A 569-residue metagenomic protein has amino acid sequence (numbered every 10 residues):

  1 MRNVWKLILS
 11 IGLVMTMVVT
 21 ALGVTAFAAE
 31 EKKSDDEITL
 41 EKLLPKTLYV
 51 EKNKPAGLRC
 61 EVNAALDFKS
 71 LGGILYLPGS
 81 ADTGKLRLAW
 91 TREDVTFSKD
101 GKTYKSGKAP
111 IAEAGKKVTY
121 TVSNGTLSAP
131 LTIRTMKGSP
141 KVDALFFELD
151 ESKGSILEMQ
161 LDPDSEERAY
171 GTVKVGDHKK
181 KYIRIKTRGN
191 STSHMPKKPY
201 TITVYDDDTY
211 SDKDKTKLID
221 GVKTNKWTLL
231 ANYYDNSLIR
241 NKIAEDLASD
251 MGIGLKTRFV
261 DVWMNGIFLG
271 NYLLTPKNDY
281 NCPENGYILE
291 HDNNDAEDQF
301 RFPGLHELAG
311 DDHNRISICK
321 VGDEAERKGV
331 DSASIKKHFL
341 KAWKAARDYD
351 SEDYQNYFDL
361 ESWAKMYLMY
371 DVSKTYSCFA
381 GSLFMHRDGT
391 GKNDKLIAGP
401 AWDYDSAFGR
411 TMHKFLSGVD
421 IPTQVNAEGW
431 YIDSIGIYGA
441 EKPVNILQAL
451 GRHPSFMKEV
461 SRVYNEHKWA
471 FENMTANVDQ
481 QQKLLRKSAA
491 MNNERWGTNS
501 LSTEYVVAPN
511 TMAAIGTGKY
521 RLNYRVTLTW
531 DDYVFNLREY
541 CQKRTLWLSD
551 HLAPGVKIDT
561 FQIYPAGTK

Functional and structural regions predicted by a protein language model:
W5-T25: Sec-dependent N-terminal signal peptides of Gram-positive bacterial secreted proteins and lipoproteins
A26-P140: Beta-rich interaction/scaffold domains
L75-A81, R87-W90, N124-S237, I243: Conserved NTP-binding catalytic cores of kinases and kinase-like/nucleotidyltransferase enzymes across multiple kinase
H178-T187, S191-P199, W263-L269, T275 (+3 more regions): Carboxylate/His-rich catalytic cores and anion/metal-binding grooves
M195, K320-A380, R387-D388, N393-D405 (+1 more regions): Middle-to-C-terminal accessory/interaction subdomains
Y200-T203, N225-A231, L238, D261-W263 (+7 more regions): Structural recognition of the beta-strand scaffold that forms the well-ordered cores of secreted hydrolase catalytic
D208-T209, K217, T224, A231 (+4 more regions): Internal "kinase-insert"/substrate-recognition segments embedded within catalytic cores of ATP-dependent enzymes
K242, L247-L255: Extended, Lys/Arg-enriched charged tracts that mediate electrostatic binding to polyanionic substrates
